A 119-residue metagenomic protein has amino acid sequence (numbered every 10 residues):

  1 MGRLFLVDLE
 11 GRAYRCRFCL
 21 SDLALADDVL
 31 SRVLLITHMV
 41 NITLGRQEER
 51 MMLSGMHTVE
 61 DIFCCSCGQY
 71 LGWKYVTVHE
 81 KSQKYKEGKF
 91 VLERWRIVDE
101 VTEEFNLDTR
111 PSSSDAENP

Functional and structural regions predicted by a protein language model:
M1-P119: A short Gly-Trp-Pro
